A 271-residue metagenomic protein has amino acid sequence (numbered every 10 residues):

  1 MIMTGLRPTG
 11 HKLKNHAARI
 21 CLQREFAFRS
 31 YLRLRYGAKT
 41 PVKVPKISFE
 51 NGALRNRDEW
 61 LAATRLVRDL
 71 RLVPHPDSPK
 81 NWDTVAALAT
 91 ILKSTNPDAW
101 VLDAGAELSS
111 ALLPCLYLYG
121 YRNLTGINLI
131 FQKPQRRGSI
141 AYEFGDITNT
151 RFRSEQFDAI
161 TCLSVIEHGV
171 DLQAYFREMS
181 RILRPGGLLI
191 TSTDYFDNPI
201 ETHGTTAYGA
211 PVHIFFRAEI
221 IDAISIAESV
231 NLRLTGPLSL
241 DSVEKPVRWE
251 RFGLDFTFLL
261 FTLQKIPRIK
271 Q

Functional and structural regions predicted by a protein language model:
M1-L54, F252-Q264: Membrane-proximal basic amphipathic "stem/tether" segments
V42-T95: Class I SAM-dependent methyltransferase Rossmann-like catalytic core, especially the SAM/SAH-binding loop
L102-N149: Class I SAM-dependent methyltransferase SAM/SAH-binding core
T161: A conserved beta-strand element that flanks and buttresses the S-adenosyl-L-methionine
Q173-L188: A short glycine-rich, Lys/Arg-flanked "PGG" loop and its adjoining helix->strand segment in the class I
T191-F215: Short, glycine-/aromatic-enriched active-site segment of Class I SAM-dependent methyltransferases
P211-P237: Short alpha-helix
L238-Q271: Core SAM-dependent methyltransferase catalytic element
